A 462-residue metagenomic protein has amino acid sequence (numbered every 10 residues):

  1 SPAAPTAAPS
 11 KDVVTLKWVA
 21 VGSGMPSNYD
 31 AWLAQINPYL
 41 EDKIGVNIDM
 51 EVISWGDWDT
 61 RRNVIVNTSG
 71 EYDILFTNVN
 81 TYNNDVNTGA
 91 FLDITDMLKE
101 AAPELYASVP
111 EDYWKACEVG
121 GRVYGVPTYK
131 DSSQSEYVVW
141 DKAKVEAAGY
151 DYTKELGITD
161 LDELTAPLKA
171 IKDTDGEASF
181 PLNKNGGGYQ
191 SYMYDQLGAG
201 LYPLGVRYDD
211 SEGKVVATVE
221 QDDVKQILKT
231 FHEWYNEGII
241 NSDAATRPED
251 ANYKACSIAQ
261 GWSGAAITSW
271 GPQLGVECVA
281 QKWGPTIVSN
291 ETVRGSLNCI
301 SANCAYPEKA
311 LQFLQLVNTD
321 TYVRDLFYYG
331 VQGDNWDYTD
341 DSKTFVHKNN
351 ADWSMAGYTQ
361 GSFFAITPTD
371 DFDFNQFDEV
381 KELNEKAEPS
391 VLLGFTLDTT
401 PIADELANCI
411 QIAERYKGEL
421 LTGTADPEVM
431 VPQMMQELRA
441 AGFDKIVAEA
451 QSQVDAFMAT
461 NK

Functional and structural regions predicted by a protein language model:
S1-K462: Extracytoplasmic/secretory soluble proteins
